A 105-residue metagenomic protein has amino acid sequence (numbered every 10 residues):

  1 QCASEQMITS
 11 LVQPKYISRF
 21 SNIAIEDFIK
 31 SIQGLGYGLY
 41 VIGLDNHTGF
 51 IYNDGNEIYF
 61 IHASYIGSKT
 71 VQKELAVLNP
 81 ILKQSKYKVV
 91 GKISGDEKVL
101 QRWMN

Functional and structural regions predicted by a protein language model:
Q1-G67: ...with weaker cross-activation on analogous glycine-rich loops/strands in unrelated enzymes
G34-L35, D45, I51-N105: Low-complexity, Gly/Ser/Thr/Pro-rich intrinsically disordered linker/tail segments
